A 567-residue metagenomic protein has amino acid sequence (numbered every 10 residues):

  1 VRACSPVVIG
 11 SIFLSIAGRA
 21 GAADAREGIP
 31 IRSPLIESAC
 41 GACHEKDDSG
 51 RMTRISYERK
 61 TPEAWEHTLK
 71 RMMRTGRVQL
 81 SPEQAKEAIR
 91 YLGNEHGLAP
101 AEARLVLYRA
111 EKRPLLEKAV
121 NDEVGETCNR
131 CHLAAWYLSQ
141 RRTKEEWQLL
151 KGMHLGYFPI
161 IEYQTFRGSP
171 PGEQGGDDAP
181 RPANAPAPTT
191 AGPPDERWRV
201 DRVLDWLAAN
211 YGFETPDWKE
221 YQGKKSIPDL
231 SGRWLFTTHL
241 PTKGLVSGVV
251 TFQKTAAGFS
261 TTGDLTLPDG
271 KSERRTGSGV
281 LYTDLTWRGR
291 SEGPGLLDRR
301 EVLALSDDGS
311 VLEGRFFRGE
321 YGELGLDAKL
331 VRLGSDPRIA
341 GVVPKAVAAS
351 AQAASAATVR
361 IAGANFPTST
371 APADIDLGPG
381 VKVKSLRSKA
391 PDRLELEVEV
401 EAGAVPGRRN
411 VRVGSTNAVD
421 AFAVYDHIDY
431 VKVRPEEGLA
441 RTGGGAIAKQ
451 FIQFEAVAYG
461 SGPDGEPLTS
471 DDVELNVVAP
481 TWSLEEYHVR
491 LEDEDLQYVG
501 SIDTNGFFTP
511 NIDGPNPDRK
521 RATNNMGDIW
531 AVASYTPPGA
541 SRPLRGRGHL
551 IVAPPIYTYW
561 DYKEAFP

Functional and structural regions predicted by a protein language model:
G18-I36, G76-R77, Q84, L98-D122 (+1 more regions): Electrostatic cytochrome c docking/interface patches
E37-D48, A88, V124-W136: The canonical Cys-X-X-Cys-His
R77-V106, I160, T165-Y221: C-terminal capping alpha-helices of c-type cytochrome domains
Y91, P463-Q497, F566: Short, well-ordered beta-strand segments
P216, R300, D307-G341, G546-I556: Edge beta-strand at a domain terminus
K224-D308, E313-F316, E320: Central antiparallel beta-sheet cores of small beta-barrel/beta-sandwich binding domains
L333-D374, A390, N417-L468, E564-F566: Beta-strand/beta-sandwich contexts
Q352-S415, L475-P480, R490, D495-V499 (+2 more regions): Immunoglobulin-like IPT/TIG beta-sandwich domains and homologous Ig-like subdomains
